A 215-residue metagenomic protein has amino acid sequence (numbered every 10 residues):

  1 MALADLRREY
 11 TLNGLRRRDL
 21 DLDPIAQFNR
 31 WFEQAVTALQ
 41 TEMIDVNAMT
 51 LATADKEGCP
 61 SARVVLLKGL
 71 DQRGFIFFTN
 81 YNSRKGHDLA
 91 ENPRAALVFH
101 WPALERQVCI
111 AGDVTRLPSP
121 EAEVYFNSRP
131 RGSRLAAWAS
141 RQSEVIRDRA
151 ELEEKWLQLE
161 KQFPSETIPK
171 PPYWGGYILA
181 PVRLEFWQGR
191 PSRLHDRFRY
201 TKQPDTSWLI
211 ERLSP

Functional and structural regions predicted by a protein language model:
M1-P215: Binding-site signature for planar aromatic cofactors or substrates
